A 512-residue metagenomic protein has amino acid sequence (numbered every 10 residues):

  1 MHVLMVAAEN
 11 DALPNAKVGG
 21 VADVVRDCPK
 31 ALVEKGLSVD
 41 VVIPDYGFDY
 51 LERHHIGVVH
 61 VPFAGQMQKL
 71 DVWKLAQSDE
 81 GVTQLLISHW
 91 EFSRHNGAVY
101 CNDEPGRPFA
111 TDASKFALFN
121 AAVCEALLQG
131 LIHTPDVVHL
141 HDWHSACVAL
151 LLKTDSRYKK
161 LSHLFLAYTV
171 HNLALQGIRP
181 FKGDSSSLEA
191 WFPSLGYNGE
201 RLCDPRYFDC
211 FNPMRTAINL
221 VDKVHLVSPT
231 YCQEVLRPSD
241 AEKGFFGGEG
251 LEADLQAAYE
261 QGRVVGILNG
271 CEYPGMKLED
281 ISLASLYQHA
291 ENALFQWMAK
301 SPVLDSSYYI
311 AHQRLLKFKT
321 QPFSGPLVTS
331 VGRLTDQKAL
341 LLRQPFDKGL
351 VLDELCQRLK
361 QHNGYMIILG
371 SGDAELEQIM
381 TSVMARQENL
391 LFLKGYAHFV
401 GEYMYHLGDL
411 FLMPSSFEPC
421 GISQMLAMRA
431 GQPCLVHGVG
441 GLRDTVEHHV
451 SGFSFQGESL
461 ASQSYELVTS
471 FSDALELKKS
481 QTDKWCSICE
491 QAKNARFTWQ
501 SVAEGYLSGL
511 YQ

Functional and structural regions predicted by a protein language model:
M1-Q512: Catalytic cores of nucleotide-sugar-dependent glycosyltransferases that transfer UDP/GDP/TDP-activated
